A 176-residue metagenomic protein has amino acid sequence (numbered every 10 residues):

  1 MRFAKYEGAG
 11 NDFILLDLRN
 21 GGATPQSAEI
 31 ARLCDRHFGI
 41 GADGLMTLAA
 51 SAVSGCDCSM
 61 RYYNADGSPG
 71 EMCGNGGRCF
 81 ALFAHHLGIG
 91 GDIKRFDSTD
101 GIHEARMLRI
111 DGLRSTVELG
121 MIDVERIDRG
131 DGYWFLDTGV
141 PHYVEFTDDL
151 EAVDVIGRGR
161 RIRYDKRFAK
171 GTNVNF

Functional and structural regions predicted by a protein language model:
M1-L113, V144-F176: A glycine-rich beta-to-alpha transition motif near the start of alpha/beta enzyme domains, typified by
R114-E118: Conserved protein kinase catalytic/activation segment
L119-G132, G157-G159: Active-site glycine-rich loop that binds ribose-phosphate moieties when present
G132-L136, V144-F146: RNA pseudouridine synthases
